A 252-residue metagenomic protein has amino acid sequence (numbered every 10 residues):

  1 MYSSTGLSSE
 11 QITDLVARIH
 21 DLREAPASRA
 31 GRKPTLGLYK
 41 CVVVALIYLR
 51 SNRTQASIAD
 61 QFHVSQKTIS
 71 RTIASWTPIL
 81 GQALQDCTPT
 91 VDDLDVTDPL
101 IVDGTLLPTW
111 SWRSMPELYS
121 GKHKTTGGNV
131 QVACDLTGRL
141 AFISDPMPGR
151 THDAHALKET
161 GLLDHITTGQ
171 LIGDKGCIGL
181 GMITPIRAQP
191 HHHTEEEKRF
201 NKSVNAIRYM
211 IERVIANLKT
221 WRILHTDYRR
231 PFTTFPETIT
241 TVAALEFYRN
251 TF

Functional and structural regions predicted by a protein language model:
M1-A30: Charged, often Cys/His-bearing segments associated with DNA-binding zinc-finger transcription factors
S4, K33-P34, I47, F62-S65: Short secondary-structure transition/capping motifs
S8, G37, H193-E196: Ser/Thr-centered flexible coil motifs
A27-P34, Y228: A short glycine/serine-rich beta->alpha loop
A30, Y39-C41, F200: A short, structure-level motif marking secondary-structure boundaries and short turns
G37-S51: Short, amphipathic alpha-helical "recognition" segments used to contact nucleic acids or chromatin
S57-F252: Short, well-ordered secondary-structure "scaffold" segments embedded in the functional core of diverse domains
